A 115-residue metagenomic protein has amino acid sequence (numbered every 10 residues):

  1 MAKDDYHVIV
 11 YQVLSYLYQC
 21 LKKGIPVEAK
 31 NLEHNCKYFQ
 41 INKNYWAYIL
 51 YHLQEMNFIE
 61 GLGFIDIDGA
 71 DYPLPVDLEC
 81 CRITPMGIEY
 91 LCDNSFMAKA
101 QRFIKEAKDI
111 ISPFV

Functional and structural regions predicted by a protein language model:
M1-C20: Short alpha-helical segments that sit at the start of domains
L17-L21, L53, L91-N94: Generic structural signal for hydrophobic core residues of well-folded globular domains
K23-N31, G61-D66: Short acidic alpha-helical/loop segments enriched in Asp/Glu that coordinate divalent cations
A29-K43: Short helix-coil junctions and helix-kink-helix linkers
F39-G63, D77-L78: Short amphipathic alpha-helical interaction segments
D68-E106: Short, amphipathic alpha-helical interaction segments positioned at domain boundaries
A107-V115: Short acidic DE-rich linear segments
